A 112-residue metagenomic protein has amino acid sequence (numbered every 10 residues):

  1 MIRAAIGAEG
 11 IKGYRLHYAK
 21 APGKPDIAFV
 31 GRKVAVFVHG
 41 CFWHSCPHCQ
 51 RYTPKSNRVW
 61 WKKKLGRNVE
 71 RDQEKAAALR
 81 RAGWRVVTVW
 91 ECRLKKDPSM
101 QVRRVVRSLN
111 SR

Functional and structural regions predicted by a protein language model:
M1-R112: Nucleic-acid endo/exonuclease domains
